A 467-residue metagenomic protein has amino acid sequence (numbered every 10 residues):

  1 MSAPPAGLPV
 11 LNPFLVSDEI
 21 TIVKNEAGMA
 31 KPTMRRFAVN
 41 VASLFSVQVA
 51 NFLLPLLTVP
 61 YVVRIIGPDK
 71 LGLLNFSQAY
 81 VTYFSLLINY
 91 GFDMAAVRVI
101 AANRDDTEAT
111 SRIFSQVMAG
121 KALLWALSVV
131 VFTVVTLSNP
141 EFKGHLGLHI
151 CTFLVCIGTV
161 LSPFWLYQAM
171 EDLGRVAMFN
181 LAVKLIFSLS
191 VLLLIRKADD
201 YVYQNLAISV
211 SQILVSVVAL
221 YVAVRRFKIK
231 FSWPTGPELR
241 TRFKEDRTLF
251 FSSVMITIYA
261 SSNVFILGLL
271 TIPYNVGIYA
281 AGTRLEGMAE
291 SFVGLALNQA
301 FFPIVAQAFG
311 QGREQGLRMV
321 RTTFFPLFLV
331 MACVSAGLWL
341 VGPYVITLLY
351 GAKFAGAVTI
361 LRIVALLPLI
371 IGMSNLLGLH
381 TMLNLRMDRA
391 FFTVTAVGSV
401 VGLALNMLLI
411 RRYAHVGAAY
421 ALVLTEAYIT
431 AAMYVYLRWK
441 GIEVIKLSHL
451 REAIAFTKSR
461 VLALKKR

Functional and structural regions predicted by a protein language model:
F14-S17, T21-T33, F37, A198-I208 (+3 more regions): Interhelical loop/hinge segments that connect adjacent transmembrane helices in multipass membrane
D18, T33-D93, S188, T248-Y274 (+6 more regions): Signature of the first transmembrane helix
V39-P55, V176, A182-F187, Q204-V224 (+2 more regions): Transmembrane helical elements of multi-pass membrane transporters/channels
L53-L71, L193-A198, T257-M288, I304-Q307 (+2 more regions): Helix-terminus/linker motif at the lipid-water interface of multi-pass membrane proteins
N89-D105, G282, E286-Q311, G378-N384: Helix-loop junctions and terminal segments of transmembrane helices in multi-pass membrane transport/translocation
T136-T152, W339-I370: Interfacial segments at transmembrane-helix termini and the short loops linking adjacent helices
L146, C156-M178, P368-V394: Membrane-interface junctions at transmembrane-helix termini in multi-pass inner-membrane proteins
L146, I150-F153, A177-F227, V397-V401 (+1 more regions): Hydrophobic alpha-helical transmembrane segments
